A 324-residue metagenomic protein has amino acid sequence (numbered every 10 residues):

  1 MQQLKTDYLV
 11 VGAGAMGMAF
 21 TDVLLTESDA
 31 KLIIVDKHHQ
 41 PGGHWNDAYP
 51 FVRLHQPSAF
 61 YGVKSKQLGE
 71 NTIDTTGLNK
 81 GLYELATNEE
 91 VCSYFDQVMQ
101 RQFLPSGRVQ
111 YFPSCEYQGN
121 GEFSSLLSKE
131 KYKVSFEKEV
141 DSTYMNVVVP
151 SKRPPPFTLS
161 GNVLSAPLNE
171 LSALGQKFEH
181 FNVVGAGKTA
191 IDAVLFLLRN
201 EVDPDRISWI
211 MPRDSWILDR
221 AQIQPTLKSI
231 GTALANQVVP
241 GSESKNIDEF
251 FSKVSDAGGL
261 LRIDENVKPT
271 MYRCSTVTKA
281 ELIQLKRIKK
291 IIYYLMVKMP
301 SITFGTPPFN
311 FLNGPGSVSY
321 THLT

Functional and structural regions predicted by a protein language model:
L4-M16, E179-V184: Beta1/beta-strand and adjacent pyrophosphate-binding region of the FAD-binding site in flavoprotein oxidoreductases
Y8-A30, A193-L197: N-terminal Rossmann-like FAD-binding beta1-loop-alpha1 element of flavoenzymes
T26-D47, W209-S215: Glycine-rich FAD pyrophosphate-binding loop
G43-S93, D214-D264: Glycine-rich active-site loop/strand segments that organize a redox cofactor
G77-V148, Q284-R287, K298-G305: Feature captures the FAD/FMN-dependent oxidoreductase FAD-binding
G81, T87-Y94, D141-E201, I207: Glycine-rich dinucleotide-binding loop and its adjacent helix/turn
E249-C274, A280-I283, K289-L295: Internal nucleotide-binding/catalytic subdomain
T321-T324: Conserved small/polar residues in nucleotide/adenosyl-binding loops
